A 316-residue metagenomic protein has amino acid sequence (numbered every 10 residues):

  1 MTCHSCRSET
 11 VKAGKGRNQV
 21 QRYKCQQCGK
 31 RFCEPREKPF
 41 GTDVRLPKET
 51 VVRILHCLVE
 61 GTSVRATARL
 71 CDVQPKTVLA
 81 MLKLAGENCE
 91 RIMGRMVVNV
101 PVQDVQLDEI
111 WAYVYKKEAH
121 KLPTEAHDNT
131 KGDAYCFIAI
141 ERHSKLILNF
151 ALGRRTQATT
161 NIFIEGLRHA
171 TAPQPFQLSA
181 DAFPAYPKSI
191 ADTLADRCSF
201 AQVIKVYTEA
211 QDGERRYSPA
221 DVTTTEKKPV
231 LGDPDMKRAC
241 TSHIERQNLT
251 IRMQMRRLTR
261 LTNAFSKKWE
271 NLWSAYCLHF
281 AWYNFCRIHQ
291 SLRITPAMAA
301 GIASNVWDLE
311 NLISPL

Functional and structural regions predicted by a protein language model:
M1-L316: Residue-level recognition of single "structural anchor" positions that define or cap local secondary structure
